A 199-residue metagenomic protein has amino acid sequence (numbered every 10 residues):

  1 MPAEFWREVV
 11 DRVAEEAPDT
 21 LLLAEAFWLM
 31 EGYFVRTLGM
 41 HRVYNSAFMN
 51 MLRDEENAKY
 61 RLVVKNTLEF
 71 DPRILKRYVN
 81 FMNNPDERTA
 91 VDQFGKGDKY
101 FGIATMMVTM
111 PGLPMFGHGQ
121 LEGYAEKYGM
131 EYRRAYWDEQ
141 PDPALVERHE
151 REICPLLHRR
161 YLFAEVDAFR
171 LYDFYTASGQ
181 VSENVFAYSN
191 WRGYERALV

Functional and structural regions predicted by a protein language model:
M1: Short acidic catalytic loops
W6, V10-Q140, S182: Conserved alpha/beta catalytic core and glycan-binding cleft of carbohydrate-active enzymes
L21-L23, F27-L29, R133-A197: Glycan-recognition and catalytic regions of carbohydrate-active enzymes
T105-V108, F186-A187, V199: Conserved, well-structured core segments
